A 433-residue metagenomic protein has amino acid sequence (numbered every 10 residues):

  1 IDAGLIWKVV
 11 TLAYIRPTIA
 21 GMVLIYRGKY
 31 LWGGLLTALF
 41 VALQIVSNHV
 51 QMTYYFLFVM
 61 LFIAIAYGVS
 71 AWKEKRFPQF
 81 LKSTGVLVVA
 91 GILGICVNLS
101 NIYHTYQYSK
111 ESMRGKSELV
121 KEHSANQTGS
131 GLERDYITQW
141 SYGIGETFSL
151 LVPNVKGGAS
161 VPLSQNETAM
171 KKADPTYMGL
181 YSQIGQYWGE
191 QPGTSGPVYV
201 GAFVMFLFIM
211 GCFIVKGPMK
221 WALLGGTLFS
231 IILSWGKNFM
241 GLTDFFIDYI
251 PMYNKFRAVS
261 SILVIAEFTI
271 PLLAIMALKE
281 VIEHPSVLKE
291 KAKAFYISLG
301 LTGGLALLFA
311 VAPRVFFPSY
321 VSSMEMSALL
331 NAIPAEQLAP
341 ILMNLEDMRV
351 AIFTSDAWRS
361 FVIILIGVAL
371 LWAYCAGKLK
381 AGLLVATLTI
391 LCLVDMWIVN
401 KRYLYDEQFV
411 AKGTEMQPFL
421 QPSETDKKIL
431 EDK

Functional and structural regions predicted by a protein language model:
I1-K433: Conserved luminal/periplasmic juxtamembrane motif of membrane-embedded glycan-processing enzymes
